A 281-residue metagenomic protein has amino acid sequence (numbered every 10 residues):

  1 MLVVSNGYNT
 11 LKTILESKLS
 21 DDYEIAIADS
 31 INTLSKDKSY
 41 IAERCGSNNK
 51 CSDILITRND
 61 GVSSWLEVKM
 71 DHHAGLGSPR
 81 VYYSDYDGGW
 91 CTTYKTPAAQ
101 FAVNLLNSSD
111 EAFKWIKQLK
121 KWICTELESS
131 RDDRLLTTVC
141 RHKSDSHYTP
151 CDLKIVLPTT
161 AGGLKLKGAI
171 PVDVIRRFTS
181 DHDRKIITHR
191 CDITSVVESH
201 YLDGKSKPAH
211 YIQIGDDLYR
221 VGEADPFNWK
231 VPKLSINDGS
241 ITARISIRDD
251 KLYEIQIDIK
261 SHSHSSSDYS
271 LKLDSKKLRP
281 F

Functional and structural regions predicted by a protein language model:
V4-S5, F281: Short, solvent-exposed mixed-charge patches
G7-K18, V68-Y253, S261: Catalytic cores of nucleic-acid endonucleases
N9-D85: Catalytic centers of nucleases
I247-F281: Hydrophobic, glycine-enriched assembly/anchoring segments
